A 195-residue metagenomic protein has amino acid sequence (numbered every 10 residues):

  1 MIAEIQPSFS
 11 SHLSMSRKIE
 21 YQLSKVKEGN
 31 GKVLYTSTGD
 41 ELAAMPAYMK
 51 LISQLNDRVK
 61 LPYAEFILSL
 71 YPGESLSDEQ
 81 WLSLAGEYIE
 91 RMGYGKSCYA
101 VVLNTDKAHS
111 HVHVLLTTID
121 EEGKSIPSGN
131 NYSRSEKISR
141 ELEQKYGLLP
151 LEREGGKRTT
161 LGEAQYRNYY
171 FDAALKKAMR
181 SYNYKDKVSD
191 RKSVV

Functional and structural regions predicted by a protein language model:
M1-S193: N-terminal nicking endonuclease/strand-transfer module with a His-rich metal-binding environment and a catalytic Tyr
